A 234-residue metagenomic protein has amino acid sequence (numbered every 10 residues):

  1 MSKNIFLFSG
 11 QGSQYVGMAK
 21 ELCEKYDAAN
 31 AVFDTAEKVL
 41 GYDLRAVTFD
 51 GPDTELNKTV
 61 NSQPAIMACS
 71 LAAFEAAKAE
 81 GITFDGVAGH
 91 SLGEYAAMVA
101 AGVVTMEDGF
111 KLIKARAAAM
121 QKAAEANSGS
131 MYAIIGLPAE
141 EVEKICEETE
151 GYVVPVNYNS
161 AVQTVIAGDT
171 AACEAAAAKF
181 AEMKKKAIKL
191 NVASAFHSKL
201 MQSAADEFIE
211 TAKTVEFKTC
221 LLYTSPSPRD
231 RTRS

Functional and structural regions predicted by a protein language model:
S2-V142, L190: FabD-like malonyl-/acyl-CoA
A115-A118, C146-V153: Short amphipathic beta-strand starts and helix->beta connectors
E141-I145, A176: Hydrophobic side chains in well-ordered alpha-helices
G151-V156, K189: A short linear hydrophobic-aromatic micro-motif
D169-C173: Helix N-cap motif at beta-to-alpha junctions
A176, F180-A195, K199-F217, L221-L222: Anionic-ligand binding region
Y223-S234: Single conserved hydrophobic/aromatic residue that forms the stacking wall/gate of nucleotide- or nucleobase-binding
